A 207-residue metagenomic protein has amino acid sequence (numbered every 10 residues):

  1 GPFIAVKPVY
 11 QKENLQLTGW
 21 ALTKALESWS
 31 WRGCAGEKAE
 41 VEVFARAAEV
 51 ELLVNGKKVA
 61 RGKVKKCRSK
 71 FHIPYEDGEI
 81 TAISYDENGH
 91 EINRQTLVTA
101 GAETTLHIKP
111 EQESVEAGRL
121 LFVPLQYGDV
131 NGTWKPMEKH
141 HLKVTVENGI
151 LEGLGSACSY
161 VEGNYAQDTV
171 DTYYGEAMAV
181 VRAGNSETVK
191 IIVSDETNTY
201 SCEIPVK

Functional and structural regions predicted by a protein language model:
G1-A117, V130-W134: Substrate-binding clefts and catalytic carboxylate motifs of secreted carbohydrate-active enzymes
E49-G56, K139-E152: Extended low-complexity, serine/threonine- and proline-enriched intrinsically disordered segments
A60-V64, Y160-Y165, T169-Y174: Short, acidic Ser/Thr/Gly-rich low-complexity loop/linker segments typical of extracellular and cell-surface proteins
K70-Y75, A166-N185: Short, hydrophobic beta-strand segments
E76-I80, L121, E187-V189: Exposed beta-strand face motif in extracellular beta-rich ectodomains
S84, Y127, V193-D195: Conserved structural position at the C-terminal beta-strand of extracellular beta-sandwich adhesion modules
E103-H107, T145-Y160: Short aromatic-acidic-glycine turn motif
A117-V123: Short, solvent-exposed loop/turn segments enriched in Ser/Thr/Gly
